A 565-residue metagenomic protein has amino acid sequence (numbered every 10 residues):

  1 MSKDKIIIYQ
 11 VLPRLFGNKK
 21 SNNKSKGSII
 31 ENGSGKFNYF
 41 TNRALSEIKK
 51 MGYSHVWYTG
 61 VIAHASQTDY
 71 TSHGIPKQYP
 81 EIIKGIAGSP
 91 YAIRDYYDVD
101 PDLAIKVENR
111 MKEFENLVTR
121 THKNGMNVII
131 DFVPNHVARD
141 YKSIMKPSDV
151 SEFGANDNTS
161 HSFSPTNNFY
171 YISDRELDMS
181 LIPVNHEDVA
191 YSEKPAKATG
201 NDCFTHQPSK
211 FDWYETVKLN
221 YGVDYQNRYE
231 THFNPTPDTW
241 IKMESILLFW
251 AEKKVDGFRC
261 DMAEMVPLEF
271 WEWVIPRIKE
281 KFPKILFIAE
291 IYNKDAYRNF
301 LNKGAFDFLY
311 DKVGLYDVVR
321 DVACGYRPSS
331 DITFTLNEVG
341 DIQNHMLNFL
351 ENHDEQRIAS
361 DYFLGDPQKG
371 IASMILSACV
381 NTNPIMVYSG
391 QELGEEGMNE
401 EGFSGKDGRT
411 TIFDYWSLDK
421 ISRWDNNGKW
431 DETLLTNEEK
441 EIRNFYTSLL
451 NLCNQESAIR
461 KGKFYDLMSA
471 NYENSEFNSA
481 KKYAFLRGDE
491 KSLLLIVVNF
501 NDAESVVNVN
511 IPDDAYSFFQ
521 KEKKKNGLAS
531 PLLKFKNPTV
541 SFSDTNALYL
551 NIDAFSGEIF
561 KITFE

Functional and structural regions predicted by a protein language model:
M1-N127, N135-V137, K142-K146, V150-S160 (+3 more regions): N-terminal structural segment of carbohydrate-active enzymes
S2-I8, L12, A92-I93, D98-T119 (+7 more regions): Alpha-amylase-like alpha-glycosidases and glucanotransferases acting on alpha-linked glucans and related
K3, K19, S66, E81-I82 (+3 more regions): Loop/helix patches that line or flank the sugar-binding groove of alpha-linked glycan CAZymes
P13-L15, I62, D100-L103, P134-H136 (+8 more regions): Short, flexible loop/turn elements at secondary-structure junctions
G17-K20, H64-Y70, H136-S143, V266-F270 (+4 more regions): Short catalytic/ligand-binding loop motif for oxyanion handling, primarily in non-cytosolic enzymes, centered on
Y39, R43, E113-N116, K242-S245 (+4 more regions): Extracytoplasmic/secreted proteins, especially bacterial periplasmic and envelope-associated proteins
H55-G60, V128-F132, R259-C260, V387-G390: Short beta-strand segments at enzyme active-site cores
N501-E565: C-terminal beta-sandwich/jelly-roll accessory domains of carbohydrate-active enzymes
